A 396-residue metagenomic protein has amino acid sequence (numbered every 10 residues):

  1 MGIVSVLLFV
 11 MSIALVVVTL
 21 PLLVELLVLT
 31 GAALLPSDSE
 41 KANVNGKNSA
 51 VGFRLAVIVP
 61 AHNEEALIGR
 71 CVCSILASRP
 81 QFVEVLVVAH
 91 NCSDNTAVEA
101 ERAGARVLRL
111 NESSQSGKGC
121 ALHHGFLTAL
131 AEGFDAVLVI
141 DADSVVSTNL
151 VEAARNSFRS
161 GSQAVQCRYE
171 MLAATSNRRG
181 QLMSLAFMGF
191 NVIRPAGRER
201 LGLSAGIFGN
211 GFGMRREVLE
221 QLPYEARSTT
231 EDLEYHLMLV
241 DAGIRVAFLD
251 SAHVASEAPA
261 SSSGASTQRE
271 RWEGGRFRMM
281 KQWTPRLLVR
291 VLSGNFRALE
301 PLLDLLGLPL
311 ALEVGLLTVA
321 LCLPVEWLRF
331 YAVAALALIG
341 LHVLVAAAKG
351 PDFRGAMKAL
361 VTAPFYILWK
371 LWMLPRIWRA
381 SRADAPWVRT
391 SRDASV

Functional and structural regions predicted by a protein language model:
M1-C73: N-proximal low-complexity "stem/linker" segments adjacent to membrane-targeting elements
V24, G31-L35, S39, S49 (+1 more regions): Membrane-embedded multi-pass helical conduit in multi-pass membrane proteins, especially envelope-biosynthetic
R54-A56, E84, E234: Cell-envelope/extracellular polymer assembly enzymes that use nucleotide-activated donors
G69-R70, D94-R102, R109, N149: Acidic helix N-cap motif at the loop->helix transition within catalytic regions of sugar-transfer enzymes
C73-F82: Short, acidic, metal-binding catalytic loop of nucleotide-sugar glycosyltransferases
S74, A89-A97, E112-S114, V145: A conserved acidic beta->alpha catalytic loop
N111, Q115-G125, A129-F134, T148-N149 (+4 more regions): Long helical/loop segments within the catalytic core of UDP-sugar-dependent glycosyltransferases, especially the large
G133-V145: Short beta-strand-to-loop acidic/aromatic patch adjacent to the donor-nucleotide binding site
